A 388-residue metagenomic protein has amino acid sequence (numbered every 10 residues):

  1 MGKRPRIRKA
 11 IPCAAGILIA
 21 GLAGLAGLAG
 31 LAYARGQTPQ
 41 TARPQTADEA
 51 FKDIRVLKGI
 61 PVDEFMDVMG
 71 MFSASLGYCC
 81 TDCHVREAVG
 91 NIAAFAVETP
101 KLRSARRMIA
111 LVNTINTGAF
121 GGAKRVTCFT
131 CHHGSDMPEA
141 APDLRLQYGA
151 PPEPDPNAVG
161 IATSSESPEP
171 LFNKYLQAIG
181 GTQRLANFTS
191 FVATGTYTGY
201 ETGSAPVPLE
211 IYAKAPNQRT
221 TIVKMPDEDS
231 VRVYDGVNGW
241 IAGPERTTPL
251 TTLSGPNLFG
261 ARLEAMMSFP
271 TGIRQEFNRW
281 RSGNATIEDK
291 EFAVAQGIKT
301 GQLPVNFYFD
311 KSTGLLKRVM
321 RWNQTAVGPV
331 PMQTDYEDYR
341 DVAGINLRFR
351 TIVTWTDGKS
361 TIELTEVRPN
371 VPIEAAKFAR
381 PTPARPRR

Functional and structural regions predicted by a protein language model:
P12-G30: Bacterial N-terminal signal peptides
P44-V85, P168-G195: Mature N-terminal segment immediately following signal peptide/propeptide cleavage in secreted/periplasmic
K58, G149-P208, P383-R388: N-terminal cleavable signal peptides for secretion/export
G59, A88-T114, A140-P154: Gly/Gly-Pro-rich "capping" loops immediately C-terminal to redox-active cysteine motifs in periplasmic/lumenal
G77-E87, R125-D136: The canonical Cys-X-X-Cys-His
L176-T247, Q275-G283: N-terminal mature ectodomain segment of secretory-pathway/periplasmic proteins
K224-E228, E288-R385: Gly/Pro-enriched, hydrophobic low-complexity segments that function as extracytoplasmic propeptides/linkers
I241-M267: Acidic/charged, solvent-exposed loop-and-adjacent secondary-structure segments enriched in E/D, K/R, S/T, and G/P
